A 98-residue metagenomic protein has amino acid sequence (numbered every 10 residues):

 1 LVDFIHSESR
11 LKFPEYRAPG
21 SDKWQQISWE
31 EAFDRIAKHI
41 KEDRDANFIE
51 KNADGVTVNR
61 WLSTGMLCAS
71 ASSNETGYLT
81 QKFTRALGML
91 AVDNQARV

Functional and structural regions predicted by a protein language model:
L1-V98: N-terminal export/assembly segments and adjacent metallocofactor-ligating motifs of anaerobic energy-metabolism
